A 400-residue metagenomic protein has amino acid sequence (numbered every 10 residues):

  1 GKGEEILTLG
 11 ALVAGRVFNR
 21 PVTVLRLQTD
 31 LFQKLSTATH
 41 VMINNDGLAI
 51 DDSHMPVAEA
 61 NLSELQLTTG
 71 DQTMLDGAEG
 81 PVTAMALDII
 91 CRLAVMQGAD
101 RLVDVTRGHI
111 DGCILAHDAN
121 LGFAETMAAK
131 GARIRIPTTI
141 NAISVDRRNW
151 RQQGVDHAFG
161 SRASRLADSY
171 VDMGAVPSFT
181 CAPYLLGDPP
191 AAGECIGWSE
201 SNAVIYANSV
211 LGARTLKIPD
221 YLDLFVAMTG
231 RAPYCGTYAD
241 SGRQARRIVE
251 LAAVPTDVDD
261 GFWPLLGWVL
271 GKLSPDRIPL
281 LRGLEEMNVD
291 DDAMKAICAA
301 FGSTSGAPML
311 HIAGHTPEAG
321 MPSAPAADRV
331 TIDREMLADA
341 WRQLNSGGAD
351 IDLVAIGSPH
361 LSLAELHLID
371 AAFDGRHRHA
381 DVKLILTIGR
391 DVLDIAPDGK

Functional and structural regions predicted by a protein language model:
G1-G15, P21-Q28, S36-K400: Non-transmembrane, aqueous-exposed alpha-helical and coiled segments at domain scale
L31: Catalytic domains of riboflavin
